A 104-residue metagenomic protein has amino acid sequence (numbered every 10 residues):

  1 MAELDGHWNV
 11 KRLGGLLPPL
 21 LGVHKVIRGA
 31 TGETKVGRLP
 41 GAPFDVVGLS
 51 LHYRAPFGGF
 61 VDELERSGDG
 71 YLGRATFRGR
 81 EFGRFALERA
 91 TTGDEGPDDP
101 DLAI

Functional and structural regions predicted by a protein language model:
M1-G37, G73-A75, P97: Tryptophan-anchored aromatic micro-motifs
N9-K11, H52, E88: Residues in well-ordered beta-strands of folded domains
L16, G29-G70: Contiguous, well-ordered beta-strand patches that form the walls/edges of small beta-barrel/beta-sandwich domains
R54-P97: Short, compact, well-ordered microdomains
D99-I104: Long terminal segments
